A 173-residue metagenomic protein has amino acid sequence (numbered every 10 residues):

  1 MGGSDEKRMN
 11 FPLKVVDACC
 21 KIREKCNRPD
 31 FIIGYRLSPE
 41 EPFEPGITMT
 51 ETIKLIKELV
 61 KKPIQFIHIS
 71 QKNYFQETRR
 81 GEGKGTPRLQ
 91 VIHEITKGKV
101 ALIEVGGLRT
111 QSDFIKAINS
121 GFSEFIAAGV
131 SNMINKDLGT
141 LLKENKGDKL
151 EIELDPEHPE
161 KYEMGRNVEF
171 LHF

Functional and structural regions predicted by a protein language model:
M1-F173: Flavin-dependent oxidoreductase catalytic cores
